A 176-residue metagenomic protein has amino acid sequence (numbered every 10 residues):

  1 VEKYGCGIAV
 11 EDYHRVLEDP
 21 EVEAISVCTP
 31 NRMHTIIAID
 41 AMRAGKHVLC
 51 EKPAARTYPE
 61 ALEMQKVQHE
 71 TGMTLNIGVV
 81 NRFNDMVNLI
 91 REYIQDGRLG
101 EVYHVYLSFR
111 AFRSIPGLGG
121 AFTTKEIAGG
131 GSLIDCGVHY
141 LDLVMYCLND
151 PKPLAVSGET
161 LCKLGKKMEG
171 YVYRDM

Functional and structural regions predicted by a protein language model:
V1-Y4: N-terminal Rossmann-like dinucleotide-binding module
C6-Y13: Conserved SAM-binding strand-loop segment of SAM-dependent methyltransferases
I8, E23-A24, H104: Short, Asp-centered acidic motifs that coordinate Mg2+ and/or phosphate in catalytic or ligand-binding sites
V10, L49, T74-N76, Y106 (+1 more regions): Structural detector of well-ordered beta-strand residues that form the stable sheet scaffold of enzyme domains
A24, P30-N31, T35-R82, G97: Beta-strand-loop-alpha-helix segment that lines the small-molecule cofactor/substrate pocket of alpha/beta enzymes
C28-T29, C147: Short, well-ordered coil/turn residues at beta-beta hairpins and beta-strand->alpha-helix junctions within
N81-M176: Predominantly a Rossmann-like dinucleotide-binding segment in NAD(P)-dependent oxidoreductases
